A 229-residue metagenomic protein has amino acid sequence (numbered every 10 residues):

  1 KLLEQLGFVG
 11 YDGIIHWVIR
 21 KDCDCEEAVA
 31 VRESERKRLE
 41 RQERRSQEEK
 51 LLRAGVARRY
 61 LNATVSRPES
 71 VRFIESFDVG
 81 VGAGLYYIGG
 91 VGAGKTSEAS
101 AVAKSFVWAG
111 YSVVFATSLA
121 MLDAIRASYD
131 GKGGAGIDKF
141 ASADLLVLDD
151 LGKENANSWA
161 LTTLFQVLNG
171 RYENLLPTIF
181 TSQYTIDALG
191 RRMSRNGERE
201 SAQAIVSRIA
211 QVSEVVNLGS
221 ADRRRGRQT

Functional and structural regions predicted by a protein language model:
K1-S70, G226-T229: A short, basic N-terminal segment
G13, E75-S76, A135-I137, A141 (+2 more regions): Short, flexible, glycine/charge-rich loop motifs used to bind or transfer phosphoryl groups or to couple energy/partner
R67-G82: A short, well-structured juxtamembrane/interface segment
V71-I74, I88, A103-L145, N155-T162: Short glycine-rich substrate-engagement loop in P-loop NTPases that contacts/grips substrate
G80-V81, A109, F140-A143, R171-L175: Short loop/turn elements that form and flank the Walker-type P-loop nucleotide-binding site in RecA-like NTPase cores
G82-S100: Walker A/P-loop nucleotide-binding motif
M121-G131, K153-T229: Replace "adjacent to P-loop NTPase cores in ATP/GTP-dependent enzymes" with "adjacent to NTP-binding cores
